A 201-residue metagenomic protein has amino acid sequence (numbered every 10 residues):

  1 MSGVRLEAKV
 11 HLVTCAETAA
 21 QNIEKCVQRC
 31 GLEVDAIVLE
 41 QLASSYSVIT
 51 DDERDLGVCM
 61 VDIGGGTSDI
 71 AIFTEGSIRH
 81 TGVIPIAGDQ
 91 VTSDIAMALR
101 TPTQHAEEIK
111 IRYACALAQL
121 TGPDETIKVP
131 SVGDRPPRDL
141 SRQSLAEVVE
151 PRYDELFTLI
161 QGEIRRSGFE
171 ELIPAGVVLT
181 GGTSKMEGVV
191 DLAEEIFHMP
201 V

Functional and structural regions predicted by a protein language model:
M1-M60, S77, G88, L99-V148 (+3 more regions): Nucleotide/phosphate-binding catalytic cleft detector across ATP-hydrolyzing and phosphate-transferring enzymes
M60-T67, F73-G76, A87-G88, G181-S184: A short acidic Gly-Thr/Ser loop motif
T67-D69, R79-H80, D154, R166-S167: Short beta-strands and strand-coil junctions in structured, solvent-facing domains, enriched
H80, E171, L179-V201: Nucleotide-binding motor/catalytic cores of P-loop/tubulin-like NTPases across gene-expression machines
G82-I84: Short hydrophobic alpha-helix segments
R152-Q161: A general structural motif
